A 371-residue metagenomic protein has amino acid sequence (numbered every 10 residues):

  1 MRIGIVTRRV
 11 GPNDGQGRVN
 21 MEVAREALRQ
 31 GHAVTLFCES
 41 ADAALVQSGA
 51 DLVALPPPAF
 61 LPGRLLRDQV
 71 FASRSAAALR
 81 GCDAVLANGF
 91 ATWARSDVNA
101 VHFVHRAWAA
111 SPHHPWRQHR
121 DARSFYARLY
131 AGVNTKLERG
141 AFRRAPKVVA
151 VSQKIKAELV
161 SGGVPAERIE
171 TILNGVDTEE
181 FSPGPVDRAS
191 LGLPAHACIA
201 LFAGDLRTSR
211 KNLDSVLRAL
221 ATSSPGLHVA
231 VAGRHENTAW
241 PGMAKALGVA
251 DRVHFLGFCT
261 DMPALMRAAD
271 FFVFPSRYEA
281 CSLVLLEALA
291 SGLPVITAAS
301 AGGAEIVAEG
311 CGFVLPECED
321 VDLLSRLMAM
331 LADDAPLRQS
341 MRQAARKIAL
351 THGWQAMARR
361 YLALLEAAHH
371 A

Functional and structural regions predicted by a protein language model:
E39, A203-L206, H228-P241: Glycosyltransferase donor-sugar binding loop
S96-R139, E179: Acceptor-binding helix/loop patch of EC 2.4 sugar-transfer enzymes, predominantly nucleotide-sugar-dependent
R139-R168, V176-E180: A short, active-site helix/loop in glycosyltransferases that binds the activated sugar's phosphate group
S182-P194, L337: A short helix/loop element that forms part of the nucleotide-sugar donor recognition site in Leloir-type
P194-K211, L217-L220: Conserved donor-binding/catalytic core segment of Leloir-type glycosyltransferases
F258, R277: Aromatic "clamp/platform" in nucleotide-sugar-dependent glycosyltransferases that forms part of the donor/acceptor
P294-T297: Short hydrophobic beta-strand element within catalytic cores of glycosyltransferases and related nucleotide-activated
A304-A329, P336-L337: Change "using UDP/GDP/dTDP sugars" to "using nucleotide sugars
